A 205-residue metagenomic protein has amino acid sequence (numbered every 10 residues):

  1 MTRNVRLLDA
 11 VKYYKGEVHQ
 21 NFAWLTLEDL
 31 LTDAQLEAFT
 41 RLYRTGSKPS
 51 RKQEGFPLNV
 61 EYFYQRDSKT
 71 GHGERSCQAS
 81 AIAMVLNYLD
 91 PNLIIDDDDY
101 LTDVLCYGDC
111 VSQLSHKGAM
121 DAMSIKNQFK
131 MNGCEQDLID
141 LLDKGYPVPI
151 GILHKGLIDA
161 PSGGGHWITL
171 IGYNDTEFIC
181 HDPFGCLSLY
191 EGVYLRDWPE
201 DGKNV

Functional and structural regions predicted by a protein language model:
T2-D109, P161: Active-site-adjacent structural segments surrounding the nucleophilic cysteine of cysteine proteases and isopeptidases
L86-V205: Conserved active-site-adjacent core of cysteine acyl-enzyme catalytic domains
